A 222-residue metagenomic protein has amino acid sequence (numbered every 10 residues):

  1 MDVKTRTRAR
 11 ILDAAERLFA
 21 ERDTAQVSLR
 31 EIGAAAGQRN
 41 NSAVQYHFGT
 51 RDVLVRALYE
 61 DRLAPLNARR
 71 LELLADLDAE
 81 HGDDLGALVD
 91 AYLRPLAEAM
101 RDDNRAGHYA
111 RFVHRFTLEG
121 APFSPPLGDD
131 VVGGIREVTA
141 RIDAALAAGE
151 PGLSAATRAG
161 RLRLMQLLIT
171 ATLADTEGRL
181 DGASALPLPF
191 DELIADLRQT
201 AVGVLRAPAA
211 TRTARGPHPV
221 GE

Functional and structural regions predicted by a protein language model:
M1-D23, E31, V53, D78: Basic, helix-initiating cap at the start of DNA-binding domains
R8-D13, F48-L71, A75, G82: An amphipathic alpha-helix adjacent to DNA-recognition modules
L18, A25-V53, A57: Helix-turn-helix
L71-Y109: Hydrophobic alpha-helical connector segments
L73, L77, G120, T176-L180: Secondary-structure edge/capping motif, primarily at the C-terminal ends of alpha-helices and the immediately following
A87, R105-Y109, G120-A148, A159-G160: Amphipathic alpha-helical packing segments from all-alpha helical-bundle domains
Y92, L96, A110-T117, M165-I169 (+1 more regions): Short alpha-helical scaffolding segments that buttress acidic/His motifs in well-ordered protein cores
G133-E222: C-terminal peripheral helix-coil segments that are non-catalytic and often amphipathic
